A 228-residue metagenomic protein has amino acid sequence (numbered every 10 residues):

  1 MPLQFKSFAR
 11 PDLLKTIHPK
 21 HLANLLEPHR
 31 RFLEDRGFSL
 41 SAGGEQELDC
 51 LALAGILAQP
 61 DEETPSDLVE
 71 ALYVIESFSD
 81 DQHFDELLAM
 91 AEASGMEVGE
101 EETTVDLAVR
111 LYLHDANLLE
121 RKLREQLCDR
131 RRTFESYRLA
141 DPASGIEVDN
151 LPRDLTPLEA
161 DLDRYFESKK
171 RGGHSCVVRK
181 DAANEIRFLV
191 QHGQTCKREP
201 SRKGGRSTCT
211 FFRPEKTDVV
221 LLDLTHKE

Functional and structural regions predicted by a protein language model:
P2-E215, V219: Intrinsically disordered, low-complexity polar/charged tails and linkers
V220-L224: Broad, structure-driven detector of short, well-ordered beta-strand segments within folded domains
K227-E228: Long, well-ordered mid-to-C-terminal structural blocks that present hydrophobic/aromatic surfaces
